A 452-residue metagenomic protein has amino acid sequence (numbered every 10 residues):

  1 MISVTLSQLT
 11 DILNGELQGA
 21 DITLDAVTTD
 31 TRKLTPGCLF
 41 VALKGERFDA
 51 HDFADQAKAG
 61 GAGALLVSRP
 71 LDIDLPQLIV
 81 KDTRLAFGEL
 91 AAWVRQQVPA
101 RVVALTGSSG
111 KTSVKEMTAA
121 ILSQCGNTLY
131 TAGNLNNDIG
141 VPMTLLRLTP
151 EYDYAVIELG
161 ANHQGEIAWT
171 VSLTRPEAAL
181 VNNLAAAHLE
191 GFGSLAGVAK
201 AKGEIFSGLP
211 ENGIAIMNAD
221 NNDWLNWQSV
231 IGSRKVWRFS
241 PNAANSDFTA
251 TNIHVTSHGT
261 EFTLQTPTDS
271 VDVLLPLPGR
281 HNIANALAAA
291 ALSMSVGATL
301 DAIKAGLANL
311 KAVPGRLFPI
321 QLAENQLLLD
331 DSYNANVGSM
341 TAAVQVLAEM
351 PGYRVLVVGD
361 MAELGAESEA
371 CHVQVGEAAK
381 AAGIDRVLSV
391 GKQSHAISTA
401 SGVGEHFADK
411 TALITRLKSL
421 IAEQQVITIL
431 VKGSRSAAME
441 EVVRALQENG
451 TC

Functional and structural regions predicted by a protein language model:
M1-E89, W93, P278, A348-P351 (+4 more regions): N-terminal leader/targeting and accessory segments in enzymes
Q8, A86-A219, L225-G232, T415-S419 (+2 more regions): Phosphate-binding loop of NTP-binding sites
L9, C38, A57, L90 (+14 more regions): Residue-level signal for inorganic ion chemistry
K33-A42, L146-Y154, V344-G365: Mobile, glycine- and charge-enriched loop segments and immediately flanking short secondary-structure elements within
R47, V313-G315, S332-H406, C452: Active-site beta-alpha connecting loops in nucleotide-dependent enzymes
V67-D74, L180-L327, G352, E377-R386 (+2 more regions): Acidic, Mg2+-coordinating active-site environments of NTP-dependent enzymes
L105, K111, P314-F318, S436 (+1 more regions): ATP-dependent carboxylate/acyl-activation modules
